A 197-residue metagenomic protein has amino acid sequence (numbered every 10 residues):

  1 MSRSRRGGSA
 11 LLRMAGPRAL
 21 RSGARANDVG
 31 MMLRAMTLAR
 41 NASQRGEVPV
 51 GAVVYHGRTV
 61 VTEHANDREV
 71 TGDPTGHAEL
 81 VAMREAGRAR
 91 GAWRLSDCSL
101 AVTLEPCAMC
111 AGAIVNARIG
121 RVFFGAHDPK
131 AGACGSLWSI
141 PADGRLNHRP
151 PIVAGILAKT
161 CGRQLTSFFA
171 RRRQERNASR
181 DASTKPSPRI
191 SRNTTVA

Functional and structural regions predicted by a protein language model:
M1-A42, M109, A113-A197: Zinc-dependent deaminase
A35, A39-A42, A52, T62 (+3 more regions): Small-residue (primarily alanine) positions within well-ordered alpha-helices, especially packing/interaction faces
G46-V50, S96: Short, basic and Ser/Thr-rich N-terminal targeting/leader segments
V50-R58: Short beta-strand scaffold segments in enzyme catalytic cores
V61-R68, R149: Short beta->alpha transition motifs characteristic of CBS
V70-L80: A short, polar/charged loop-to-alpha-helix boundary motif
A92-E105: Immediate flanking context of iron-sulfur cluster ligation sites
